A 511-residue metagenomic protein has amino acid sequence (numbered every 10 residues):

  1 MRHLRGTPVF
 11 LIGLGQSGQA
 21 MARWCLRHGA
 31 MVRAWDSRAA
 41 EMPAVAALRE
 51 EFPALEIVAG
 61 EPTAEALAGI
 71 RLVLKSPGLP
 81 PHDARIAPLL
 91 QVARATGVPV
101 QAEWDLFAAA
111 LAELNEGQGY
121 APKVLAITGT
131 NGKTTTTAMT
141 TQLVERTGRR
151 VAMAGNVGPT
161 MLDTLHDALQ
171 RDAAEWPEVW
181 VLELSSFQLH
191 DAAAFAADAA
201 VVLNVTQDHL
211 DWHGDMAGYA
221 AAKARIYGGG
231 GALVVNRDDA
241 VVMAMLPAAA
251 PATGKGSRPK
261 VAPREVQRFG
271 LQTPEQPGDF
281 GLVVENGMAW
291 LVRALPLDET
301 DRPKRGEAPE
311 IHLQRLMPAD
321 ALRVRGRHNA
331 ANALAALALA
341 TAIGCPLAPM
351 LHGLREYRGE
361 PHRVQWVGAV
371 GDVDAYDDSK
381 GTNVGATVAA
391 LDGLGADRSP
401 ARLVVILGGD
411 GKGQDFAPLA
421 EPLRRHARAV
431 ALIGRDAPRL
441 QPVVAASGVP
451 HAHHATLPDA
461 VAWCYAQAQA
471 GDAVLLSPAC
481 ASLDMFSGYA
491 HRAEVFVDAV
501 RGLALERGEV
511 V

Functional and structural regions predicted by a protein language model:
M1-A102, L106-A109, R325, E506: N-terminal leader/targeting and accessory segments in enzymes
R2-H3, P8, A20-H28, L313-A427: Nucleotide phosphate-binding/pyrophosphate-handling subdomain across enzymes that bind or process nucleotide phosphates
Q16, R38-M42, P159, T273 (+1 more regions): Helix N-cap at the beta1-alpha1 junction of Rossmann-like dinucleotide-binding domains, i.e., the first residues
W24-R27, E65-A68, P77, P81-R237 (+5 more regions): Phosphate-binding loop of NTP-binding sites
C25, V73, I127, N156 (+13 more regions): Residue-level signal for inorganic ion chemistry
A30-R38, V235-R237, V404-L407, H426-R435: Short internal beta-strands
D36, V58-E61, Q101-L106, G155 (+4 more regions): Beta-strand->loop->alpha-helix junctions that form or flank phosphate-binding loops in nucleotide-handling enzymes
E41, A46, A417-D472, E509-V511: C-terminal helical cap/extension that packs against the catalytic core of soluble nucleotide-cofactor enzymes
